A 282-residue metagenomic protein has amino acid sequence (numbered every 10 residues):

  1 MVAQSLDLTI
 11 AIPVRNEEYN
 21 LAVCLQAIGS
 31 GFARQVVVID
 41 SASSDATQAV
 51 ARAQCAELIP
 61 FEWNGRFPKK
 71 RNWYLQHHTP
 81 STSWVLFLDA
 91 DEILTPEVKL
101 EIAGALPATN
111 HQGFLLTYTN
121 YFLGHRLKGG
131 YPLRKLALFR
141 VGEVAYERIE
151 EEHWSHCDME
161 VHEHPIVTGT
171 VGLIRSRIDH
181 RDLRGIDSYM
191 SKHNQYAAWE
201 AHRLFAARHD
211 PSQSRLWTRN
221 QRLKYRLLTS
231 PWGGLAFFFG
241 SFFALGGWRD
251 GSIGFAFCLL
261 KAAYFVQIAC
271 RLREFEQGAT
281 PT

Functional and structural regions predicted by a protein language model:
D7-T9: Cell-envelope/extracellular polymer assembly enzymes that use nucleotide-activated donors
N16-S30, Q35: Short, well-formed alpha-helical segments that are part of the catalytic scaffolds of diverse glycosyltransferases
L21-V23, D45-Q54, E97: Acidic helix N-cap motif at the loop->helix transition within catalytic regions of sugar-transfer enzymes
A27, D40-A49, W63: A conserved acidic beta->alpha catalytic loop
A33-A42, I59, A90: Short beta-strand/loop segment that forms part of the nucleotide-sugar
P68-K69, L75, T95-E276: Catalytic-site signature of metal-activated, phosphate-bearing donor transferases, centered on the GT-A/GT-A-like
N72-W84: Active-site nucleotide-sugar/metal-binding loop of Leloir-type enzymes
